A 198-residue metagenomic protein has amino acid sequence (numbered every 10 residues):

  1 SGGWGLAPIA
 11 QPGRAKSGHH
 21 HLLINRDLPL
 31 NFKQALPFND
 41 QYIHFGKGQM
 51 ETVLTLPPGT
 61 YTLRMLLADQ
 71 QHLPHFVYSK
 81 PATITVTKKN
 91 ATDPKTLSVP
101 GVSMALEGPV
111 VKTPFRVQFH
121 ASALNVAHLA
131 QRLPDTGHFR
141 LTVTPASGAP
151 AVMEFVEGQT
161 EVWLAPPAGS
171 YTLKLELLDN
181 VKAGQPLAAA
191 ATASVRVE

Functional and structural regions predicted by a protein language model:
S1-P12, H120-Q131: Short amphipathic, basic-aromatic surface patches that mediate peripheral association with negatively charged
Q11-H20, Q131-F139: Short coil-to-beta strand junction motifs in C2/discoidin
G18, P57-G59, T113, P167-G169: A glycine-anchored, Pro-Gly-centered beta-turn/N-cap motif
Q41-G48, A151-G158: Short beta-strand segments within Ig-like beta-sandwich modules, predominantly Fibronectin type-III
M50-L54, T160-L164, A193: Short strand-edge motifs at loop-to-beta-strand transitions and within beta-strands of extracellular beta-rich domains
A68-F76, P150, L178-A188: Short acidic/polar inter-strand loop motif in beta-rich domains
T87-K112: Short, compositionally biased P/S/T/A/G/V-rich stretches that sit at domain boundaries
